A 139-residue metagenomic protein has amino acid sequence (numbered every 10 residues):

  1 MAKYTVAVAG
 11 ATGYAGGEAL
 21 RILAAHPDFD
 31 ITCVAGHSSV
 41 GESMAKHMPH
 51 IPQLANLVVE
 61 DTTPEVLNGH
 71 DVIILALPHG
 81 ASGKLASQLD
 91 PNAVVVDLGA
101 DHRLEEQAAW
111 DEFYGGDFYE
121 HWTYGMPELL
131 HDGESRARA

Functional and structural regions predicted by a protein language model:
M1-A139: N-terminal Rossmann-like NAD(P) cofactor-binding subdomain of oxidoreductases, focused on the glycine-rich
